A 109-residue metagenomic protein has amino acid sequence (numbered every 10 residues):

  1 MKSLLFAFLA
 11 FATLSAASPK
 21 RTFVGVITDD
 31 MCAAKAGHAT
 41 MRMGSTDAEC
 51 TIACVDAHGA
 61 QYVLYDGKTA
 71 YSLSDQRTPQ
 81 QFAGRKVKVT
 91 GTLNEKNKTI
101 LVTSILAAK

Functional and structural regions predicted by a protein language model:
K2-S3: Bacterial Sec-dependent N-terminal signal peptides
F6-A17: Hydrophobic h-region of N-terminal signal peptides that target proteins for export in Gram-negative bacteria
A16-K109: Conserved RNA-binding domains used in RNP assembly and mRNA/RNA metabolism
